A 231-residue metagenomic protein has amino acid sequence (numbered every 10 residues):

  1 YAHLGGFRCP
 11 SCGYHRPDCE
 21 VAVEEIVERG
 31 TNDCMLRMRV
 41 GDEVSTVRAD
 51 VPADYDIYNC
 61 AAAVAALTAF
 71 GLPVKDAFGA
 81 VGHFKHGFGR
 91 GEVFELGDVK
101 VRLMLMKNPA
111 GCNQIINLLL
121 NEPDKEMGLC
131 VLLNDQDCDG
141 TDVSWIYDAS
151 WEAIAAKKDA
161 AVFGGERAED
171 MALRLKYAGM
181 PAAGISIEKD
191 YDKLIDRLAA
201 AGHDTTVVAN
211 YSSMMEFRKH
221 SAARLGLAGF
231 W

Functional and structural regions predicted by a protein language model:
Y1-T46: Extended acidic/charged loop-beta regions that coordinate divalent cations and stabilize anionic phosphate/carboxylate
L4-C19, A65-L72, G79-W231: ATP-dependent carboxylate-amine ligase
E43, I57-A61, E92, V99: General secondary-structure edge motif
E43-S45, D54-D56, C138, A168: Generic "edge-of-domain/loop-turn" microfeature
T46-D54, K100-R102: A short glycine/serine-rich beta->alpha loop
V51-A62, G87-G89: Short glycine/threonine-rich catalytic loop with a Thr-x-Gly-x-Asp
D56, P73-V74: Helix N-cap / loop-to-helix initiation motif
